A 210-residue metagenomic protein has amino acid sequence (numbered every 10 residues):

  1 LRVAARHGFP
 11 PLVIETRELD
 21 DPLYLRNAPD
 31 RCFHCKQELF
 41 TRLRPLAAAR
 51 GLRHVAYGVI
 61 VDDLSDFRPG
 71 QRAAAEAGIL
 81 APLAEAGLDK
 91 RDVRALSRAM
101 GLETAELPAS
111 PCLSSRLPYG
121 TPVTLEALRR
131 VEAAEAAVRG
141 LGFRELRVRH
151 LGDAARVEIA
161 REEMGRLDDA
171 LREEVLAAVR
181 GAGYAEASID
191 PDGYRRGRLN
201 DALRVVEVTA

Functional and structural regions predicted by a protein language model:
L1-A99, A155, E174-Y184, I189 (+2 more regions): ATP-dependent adenylation/nucleotidyltransferase module used to activate substrates
V13, G51, E126-A210: Peripheral terminal appendages
R26, D30, L125, R166: Charge-dense, low-complexity intrinsically disordered segments
V55-G58, C112-S114, R147-R149, E158: Short, conserved beta-strand edge motifs with alternating hydrophobic and charged residues
A84-V138, G142-R147: Mid-to-C-terminal catalytic subdomains of enzymes that bind/position adenosyl phosphate moieties or nucleic-acid
